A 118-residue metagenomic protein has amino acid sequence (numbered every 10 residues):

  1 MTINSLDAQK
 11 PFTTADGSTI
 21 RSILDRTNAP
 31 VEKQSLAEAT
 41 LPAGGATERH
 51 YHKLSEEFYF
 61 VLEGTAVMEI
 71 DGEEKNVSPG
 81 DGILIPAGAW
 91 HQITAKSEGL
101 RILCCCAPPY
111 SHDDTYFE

Functional and structural regions predicted by a protein language model:
M1-Q34, E48, T115-E118: A short, N-terminal "cap"/entry segment at the start of jelly-roll beta-barrel domains of the cupin/DSBH fold
A29-E32, P42-G45, T65-V67, P108-S111: Short, charged/polar surface micro-motifs in flexible loops or helix N-caps
A37-H52: Conserved short histidine dyad/triad with adjacent acidic residue
A46-E48, V67, I83, A87-Q92: Histidine-centered metal-chelating micro-motifs
L54-E56, F60-A66: Glycine- and acidic-residue-biased ligand/ion/polar-headgroup-sensing regions
T65-V67, E74, W90, G99: Structural motif
E73-A87: Short acidic-glycine-tyrosine-enriched beta hairpin
A87-H112: Ligand-binding loop in jelly-roll beta-barrel domains
